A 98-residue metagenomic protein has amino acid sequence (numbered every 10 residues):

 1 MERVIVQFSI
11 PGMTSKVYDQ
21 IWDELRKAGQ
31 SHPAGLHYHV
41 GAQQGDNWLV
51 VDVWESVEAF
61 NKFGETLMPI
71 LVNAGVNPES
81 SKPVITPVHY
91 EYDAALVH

Functional and structural regions predicted by a protein language model:
M1-V51, E55-P69, V76-H98: Short S/T/G/P-rich N-terminal loop/turn motif that feeds into the first structured element of a domain
